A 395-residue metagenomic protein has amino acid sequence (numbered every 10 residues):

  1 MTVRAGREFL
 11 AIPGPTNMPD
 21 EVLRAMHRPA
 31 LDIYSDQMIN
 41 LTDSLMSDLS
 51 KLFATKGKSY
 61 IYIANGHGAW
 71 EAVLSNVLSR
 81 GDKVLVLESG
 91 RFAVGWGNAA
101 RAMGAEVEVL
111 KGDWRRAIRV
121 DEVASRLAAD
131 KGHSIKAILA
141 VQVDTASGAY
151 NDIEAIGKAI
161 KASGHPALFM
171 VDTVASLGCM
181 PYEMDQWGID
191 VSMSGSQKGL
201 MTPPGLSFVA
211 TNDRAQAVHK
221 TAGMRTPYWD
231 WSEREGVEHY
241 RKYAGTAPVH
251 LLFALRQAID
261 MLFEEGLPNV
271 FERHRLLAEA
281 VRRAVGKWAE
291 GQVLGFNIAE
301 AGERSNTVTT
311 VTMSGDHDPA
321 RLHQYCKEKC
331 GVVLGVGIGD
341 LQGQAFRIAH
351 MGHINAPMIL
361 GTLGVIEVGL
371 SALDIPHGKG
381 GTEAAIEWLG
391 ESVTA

Functional and structural regions predicted by a protein language model:
T2-A5, D340, Q344-A395: PLP-dependent enzyme catalytic core of the Aspartate aminotransferase-like
R7-I63, H67: A glycine-/small-polar-enriched, mobile loop at the entrance of the PLP active site in fold-type I
N17-M18, Q197-A284, E300, A395: Active-site C-terminal subdomain of aminotransferase-like
K56-L85, S89, A93-N98: Conserved beta-loop-alpha segment that forms the PLP phosphate-binding cup at the N-terminus of a helix
I118-G178, V191: Active-site phosphate-binding strand-loop segment of PLP-dependent enzymes
D185-Q197: Conserved active-site segment immediately N-terminal to the catalytic lysine that forms the internal aldimine
L294-K329: Conserved PLP-binding catalytic core of the aspartate aminotransferase-like
